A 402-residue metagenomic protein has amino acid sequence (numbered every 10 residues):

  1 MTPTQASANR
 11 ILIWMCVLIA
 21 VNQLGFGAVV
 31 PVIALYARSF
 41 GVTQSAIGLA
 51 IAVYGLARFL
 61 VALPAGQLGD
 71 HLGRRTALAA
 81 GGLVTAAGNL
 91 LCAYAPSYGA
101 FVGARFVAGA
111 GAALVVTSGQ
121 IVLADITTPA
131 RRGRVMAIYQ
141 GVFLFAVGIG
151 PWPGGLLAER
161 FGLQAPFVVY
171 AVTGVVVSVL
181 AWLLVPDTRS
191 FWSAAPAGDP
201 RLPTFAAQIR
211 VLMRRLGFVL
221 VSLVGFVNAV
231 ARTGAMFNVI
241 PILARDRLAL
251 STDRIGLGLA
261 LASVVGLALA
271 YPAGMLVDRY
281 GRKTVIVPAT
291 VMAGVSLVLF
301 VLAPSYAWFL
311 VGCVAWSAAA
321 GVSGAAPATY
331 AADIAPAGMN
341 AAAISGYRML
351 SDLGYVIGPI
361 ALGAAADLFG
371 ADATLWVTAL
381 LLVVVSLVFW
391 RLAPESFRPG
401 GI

Functional and structural regions predicted by a protein language model:
T2-A8, D187-V221: Juxtamembrane intracellular "pre-TM" segments in multi-pass secondary transporters
V32-Q44, N238-D253: Short amphipathic helix-loop junctions that connect adjacent transmembrane helices in Major Facilitator Superfamily/SLC
G41, G73, Y94-G99, A249 (+2 more regions): Helix-breaking motifs and short loop linkers at transmembrane-helix boundaries and internal kinks in secondary membrane
A62-G73, L269-G281, A366-D367: Helix-to-loop junctions at the C-terminal end of transmembrane segments in multipass secondary transporters
T76-L90, A171, T284-L299: Structural signature of the two symmetry-related core transmembrane helices
G88, G99-V107, A307-A315: Paired small-residue
A104-F143, T329-Y330: Cytoplasmic helix-loop-helix junction between adjacent transmembrane helices in 12-TM secondary transporters
V172-A194, V385-A393: C-terminal membrane-cytosol helix-exit motif in multi-pass small-molecule transporters
